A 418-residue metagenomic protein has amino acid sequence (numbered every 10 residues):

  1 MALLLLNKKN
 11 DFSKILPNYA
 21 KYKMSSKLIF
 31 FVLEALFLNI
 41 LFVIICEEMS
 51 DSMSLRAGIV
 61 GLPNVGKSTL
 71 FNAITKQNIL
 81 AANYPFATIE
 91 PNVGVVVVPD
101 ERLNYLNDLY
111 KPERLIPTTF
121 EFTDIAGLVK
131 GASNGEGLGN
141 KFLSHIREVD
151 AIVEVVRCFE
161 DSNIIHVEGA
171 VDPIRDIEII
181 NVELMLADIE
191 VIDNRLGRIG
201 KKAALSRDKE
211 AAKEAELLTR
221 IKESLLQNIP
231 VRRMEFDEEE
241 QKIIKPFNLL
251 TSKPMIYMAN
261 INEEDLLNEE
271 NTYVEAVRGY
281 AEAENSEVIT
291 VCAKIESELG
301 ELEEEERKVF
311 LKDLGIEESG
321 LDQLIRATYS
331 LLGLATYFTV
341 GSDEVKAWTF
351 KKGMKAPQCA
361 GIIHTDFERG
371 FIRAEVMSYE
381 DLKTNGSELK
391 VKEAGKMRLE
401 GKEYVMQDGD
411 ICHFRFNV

Functional and structural regions predicted by a protein language model:
K14, N18-K23, F30-V32, N39-E48: Short, positively charged and aromatic/hydrophobic N-terminal segments
S50-K130, N140, I146, I152: Conserved G1/Walker A P-loop phosphate-binding module
S50-V60, V65, F71, R198-V405 (+2 more regions): C-terminal-of-GTPase-core extension/linker across diverse P-loop GTPases
L70, L106, V153, I192 (+2 more regions): Residue-level signal for inorganic ion chemistry
K76-Q77, R102-L103, G127-V129, R157-N163 (+6 more regions): Conserved nucleotide-binding/hydrolysis micro-motifs of P-loop NTPases
T123-G127, S133, G137-L184: Conserved P-loop NTPase nucleotide-binding/switch module
E148, Q407-D408: Short, flexible surface segments
I174, E178-E216: Extended, highly charged alpha-helical segments
